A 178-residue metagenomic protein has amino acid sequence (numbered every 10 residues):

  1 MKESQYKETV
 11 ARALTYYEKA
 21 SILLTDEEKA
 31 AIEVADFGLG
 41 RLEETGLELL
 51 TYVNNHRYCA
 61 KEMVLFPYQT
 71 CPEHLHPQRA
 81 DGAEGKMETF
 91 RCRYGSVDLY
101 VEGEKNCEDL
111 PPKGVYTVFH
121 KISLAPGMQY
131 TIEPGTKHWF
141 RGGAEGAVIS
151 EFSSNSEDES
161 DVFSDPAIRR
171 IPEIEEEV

Functional and structural regions predicted by a protein language model:
M1-K61, P112-G114, E177: A short, N-terminal "cap"/entry segment at the start of jelly-roll beta-barrel domains of the cupin/DSBH fold
E44, E62-G85, K121-L124, P134-G135: Conserved short histidine dyad/triad with adjacent acidic residue
L50-A60, H74-C92, T117: A short beta-loop-beta micro-motif enriched in histidine and acidic residues
F66-P67, G85-K105: Glycine- and acidic-residue-biased ligand/ion/polar-headgroup-sensing regions
P72-E73, V97-V101, E151: Short hydrophobic/aromatic-rich beta-strand segments that constitute the beta-sheet cores of beta-sandwich/beta-barrel
E104-H120, W139-V178: Double-stranded beta-helix
